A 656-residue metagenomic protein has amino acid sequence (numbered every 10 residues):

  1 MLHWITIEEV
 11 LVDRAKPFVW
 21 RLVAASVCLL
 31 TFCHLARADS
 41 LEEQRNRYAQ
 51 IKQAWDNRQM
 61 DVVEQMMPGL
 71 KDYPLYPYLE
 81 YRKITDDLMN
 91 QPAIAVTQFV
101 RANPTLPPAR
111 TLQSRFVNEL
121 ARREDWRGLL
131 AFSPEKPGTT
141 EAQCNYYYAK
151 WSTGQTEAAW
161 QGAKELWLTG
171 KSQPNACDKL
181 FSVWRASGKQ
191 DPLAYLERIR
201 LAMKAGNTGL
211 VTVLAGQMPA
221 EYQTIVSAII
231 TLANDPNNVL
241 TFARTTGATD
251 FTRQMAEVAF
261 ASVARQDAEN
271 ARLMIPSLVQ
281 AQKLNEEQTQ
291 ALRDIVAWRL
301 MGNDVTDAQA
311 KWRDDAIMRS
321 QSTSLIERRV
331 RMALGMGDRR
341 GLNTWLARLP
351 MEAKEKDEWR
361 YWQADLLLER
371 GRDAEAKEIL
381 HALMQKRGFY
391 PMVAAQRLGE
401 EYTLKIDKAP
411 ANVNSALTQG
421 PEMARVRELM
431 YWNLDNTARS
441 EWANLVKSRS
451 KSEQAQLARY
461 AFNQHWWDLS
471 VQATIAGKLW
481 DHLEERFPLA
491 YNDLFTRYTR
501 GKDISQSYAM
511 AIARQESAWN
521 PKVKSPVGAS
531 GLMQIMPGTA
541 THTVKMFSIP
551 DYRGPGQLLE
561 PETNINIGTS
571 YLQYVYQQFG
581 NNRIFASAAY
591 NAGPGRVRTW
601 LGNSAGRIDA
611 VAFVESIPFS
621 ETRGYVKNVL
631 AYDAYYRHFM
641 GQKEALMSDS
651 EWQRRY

Functional and structural regions predicted by a protein language model:
W4-V23: Bacterial N-terminal signal peptides that target proteins for export
V23-T31: Bacterial N-terminal signal peptides
D39-R47, Q59, K71-Y78, N90 (+19 more regions): Generic helix N-cap/helix-start motif at coil->alpha-helix transitions
V62-M66, P92-R101, W126-E135, E157-L168 (+11 more regions): Alpha-helical repeat scaffolds
Y81, Q280, K311-R313, M318 (+4 more regions): Catalytic glycan-binding domains that act on GlcNAc-containing polysaccharides
I84-T85, Q113-N118, R293-G302, R313-R339 (+1 more regions): Alpha-helical adaptor scaffolds
